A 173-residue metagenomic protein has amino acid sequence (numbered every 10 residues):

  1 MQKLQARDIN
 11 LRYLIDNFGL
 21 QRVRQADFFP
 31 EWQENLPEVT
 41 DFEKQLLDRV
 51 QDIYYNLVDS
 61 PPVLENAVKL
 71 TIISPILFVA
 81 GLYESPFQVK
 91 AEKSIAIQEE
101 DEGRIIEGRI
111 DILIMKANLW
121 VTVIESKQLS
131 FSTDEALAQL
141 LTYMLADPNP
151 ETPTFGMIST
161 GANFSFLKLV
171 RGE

Functional and structural regions predicted by a protein language model:
Q2-Q5, N10-P153, S165-E173: A short, conserved, highly charged catalytic patch centered on acidic carboxylates
G156: Short glycine-aspartate micro-motif
